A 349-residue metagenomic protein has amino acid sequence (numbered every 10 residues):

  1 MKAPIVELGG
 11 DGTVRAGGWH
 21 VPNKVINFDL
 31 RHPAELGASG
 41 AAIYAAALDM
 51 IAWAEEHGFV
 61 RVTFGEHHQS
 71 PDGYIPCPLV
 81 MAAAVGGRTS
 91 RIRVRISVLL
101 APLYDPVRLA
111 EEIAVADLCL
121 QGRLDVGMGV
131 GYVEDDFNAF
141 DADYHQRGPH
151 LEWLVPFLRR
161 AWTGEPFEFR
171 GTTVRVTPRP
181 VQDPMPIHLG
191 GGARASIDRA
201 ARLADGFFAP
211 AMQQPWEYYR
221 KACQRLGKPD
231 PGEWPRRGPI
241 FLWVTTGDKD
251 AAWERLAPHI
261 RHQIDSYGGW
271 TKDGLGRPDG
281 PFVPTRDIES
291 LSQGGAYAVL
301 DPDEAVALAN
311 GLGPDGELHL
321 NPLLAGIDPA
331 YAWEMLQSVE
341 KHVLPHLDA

Functional and structural regions predicted by a protein language model:
M1-T89, R93, M185: N-terminal beta1-alpha1-beta2 module of alpha/beta enzyme domains
K2-T13, G17-A42, P102-F167, F207-F208: Flexible, glycine-rich active-site loops centered on histidine and acidic residues that chelate a metal or position
P4-H20, E56, H145-T177, Q214-E317 (+2 more regions): An alpha-helical appendage that flanks or caps ligand/catalytic pockets
K24-F28, V62-F64, V94-I96, L124-M128 (+4 more regions): Hydrophobic faces of well-ordered beta-strands that scaffold small-molecule active sites in alpha/beta enzyme cores
L30-Y44, L99-V107, D183-G191, W243-T246 (+1 more regions): Active-site mouth loops of central-metabolism enzymes
A54, E66, V85, A116 (+8 more regions): Conserved, mostly hydrophobic/aromatic
E55-E56, A82-R91, I113-L124, A201-R202 (+2 more regions): Acidic (Asp/Glu)-rich catalytic clusters
D72-I96, H150-F157, V339-D348: Alpha-helix-loop-beta-strand connector modules within alpha/beta enzyme cores
